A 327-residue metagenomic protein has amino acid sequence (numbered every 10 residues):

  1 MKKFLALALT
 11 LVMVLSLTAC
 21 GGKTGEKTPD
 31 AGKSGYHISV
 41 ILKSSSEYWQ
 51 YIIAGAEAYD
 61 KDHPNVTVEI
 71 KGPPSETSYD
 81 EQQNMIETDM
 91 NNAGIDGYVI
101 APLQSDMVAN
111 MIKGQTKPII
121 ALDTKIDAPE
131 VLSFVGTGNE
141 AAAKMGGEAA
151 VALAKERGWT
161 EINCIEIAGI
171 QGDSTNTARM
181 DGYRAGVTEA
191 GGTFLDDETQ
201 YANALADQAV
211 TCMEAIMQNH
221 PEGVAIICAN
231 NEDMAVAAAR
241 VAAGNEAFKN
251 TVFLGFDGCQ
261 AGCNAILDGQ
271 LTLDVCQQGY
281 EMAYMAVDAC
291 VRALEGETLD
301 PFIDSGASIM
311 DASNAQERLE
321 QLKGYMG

Functional and structural regions predicted by a protein language model:
M1-H37, K61-D62, K113, K117 (+1 more regions): Short, low-complexity disordered leader/linker segments with a strong preference for bacterial N-terminal type II
Y36-Y59, H63, E69-Q83, P102-S105 (+2 more regions): Extracytoplasmic "Venus flytrap"
Y48-D62, V66, A142-A149, S174-F194 (+4 more regions): Short, solvent-exposed amphipathic alpha-helices that sit in or adjacent to ligand/effector-binding or catalytic
H63-S75, N163-E166, V187-A206: Short beta-strand elements in bilobed, periplasmic/extracellular small-molecule ligand-binding domains
Q82, V135-I162, A206-V210, G258-G262 (+1 more regions): Hydrophobic alpha-helical segments within soluble ligand-binding/sensing domains
I86-E87, N91-I119, Y183, E198 (+1 more regions): Hydrophobic alpha-helical
A101-A141, C259-L267, T272, L319-Q321: Flexible loop/hinge segments that line or gate small-molecule binding clefts
I167-Q171, T175, V187-A190, Q278-G327: Hinge/cleft segment of the Venus flytrap/periplasmic-binding protein
